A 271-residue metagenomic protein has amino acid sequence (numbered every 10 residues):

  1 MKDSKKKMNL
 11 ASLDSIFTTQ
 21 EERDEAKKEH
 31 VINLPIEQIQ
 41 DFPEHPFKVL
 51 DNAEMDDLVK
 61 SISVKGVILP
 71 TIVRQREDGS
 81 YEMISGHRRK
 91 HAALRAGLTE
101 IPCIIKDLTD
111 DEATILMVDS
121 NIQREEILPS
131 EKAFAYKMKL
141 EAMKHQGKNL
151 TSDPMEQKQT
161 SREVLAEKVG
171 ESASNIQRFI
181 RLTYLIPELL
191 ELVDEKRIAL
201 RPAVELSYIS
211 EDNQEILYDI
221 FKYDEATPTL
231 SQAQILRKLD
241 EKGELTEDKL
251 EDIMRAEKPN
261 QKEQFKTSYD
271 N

Functional and structural regions predicted by a protein language model:
M1-K106, E112-Q123: Short, charged/polar connector segments at secondary-structure boundaries
K5-D14, K28, I36, E44-P46 (+6 more regions): Intrinsically disordered, low-complexity regions
T19, R124, A142-Q146, Y223 (+1 more regions): A structural signal for alpha-helix termini and helix-coil/disorder junctions
D56, H87, T160, I186-P187: Residue-level marker for well-ordered alpha-helical positions
G66, T71, M143-G147, P187: Structural motif corresponding to the C-terminal cap of alpha-helices
H91-Y184, D194, R201, Y208: Amphipathic, charge-rich alpha-helical segments that serve as recognition/docking helices
M138-E141, V164, A173-N271: Amphipathic alpha-helical extensions and coiled-coil-like segments
